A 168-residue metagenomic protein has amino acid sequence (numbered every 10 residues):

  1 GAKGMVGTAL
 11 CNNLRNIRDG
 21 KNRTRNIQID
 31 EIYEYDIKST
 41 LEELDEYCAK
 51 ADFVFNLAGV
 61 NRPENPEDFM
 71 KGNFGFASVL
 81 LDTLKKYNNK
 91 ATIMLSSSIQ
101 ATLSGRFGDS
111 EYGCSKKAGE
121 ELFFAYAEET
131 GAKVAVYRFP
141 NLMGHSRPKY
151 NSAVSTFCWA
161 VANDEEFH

Functional and structural regions predicted by a protein language model:
G1-G20: N-terminal Rossmann NAD(P)H-binding glycine-rich loop of SDR-like oxidoreductase domains
G4, M70-F74, D109-K117, R147-N151: Short-chain dehydrogenase/reductase
C11, A77, L81, F123: Short-chain dehydrogenase/reductase
R15-E46: Adenosine-cofactor binding site in Rossmann-like domains, unifying the SAM/SAH pocket of S-adenosylmethionine-dependent
Y35, V54-A58, I93-I99, Y137-F139: SDR active-site strand-loop-helix element
S39-F74, V79, T83-K86, Q100-F107: NAD(P)H-binding glycine-rich loop region in Rossmannoid oxidoreductase-like domains and their noncatalytic homologs
S78-K117, A127-T130, V134-A135: Conserved Rossmann-fold NAD(P)-dependent oxidoreductase catalytic core, especially the SDR/UDP-sugar
F124-V136, P140-H168: NAD(P)-dependent short-chain dehydrogenase/reductase
